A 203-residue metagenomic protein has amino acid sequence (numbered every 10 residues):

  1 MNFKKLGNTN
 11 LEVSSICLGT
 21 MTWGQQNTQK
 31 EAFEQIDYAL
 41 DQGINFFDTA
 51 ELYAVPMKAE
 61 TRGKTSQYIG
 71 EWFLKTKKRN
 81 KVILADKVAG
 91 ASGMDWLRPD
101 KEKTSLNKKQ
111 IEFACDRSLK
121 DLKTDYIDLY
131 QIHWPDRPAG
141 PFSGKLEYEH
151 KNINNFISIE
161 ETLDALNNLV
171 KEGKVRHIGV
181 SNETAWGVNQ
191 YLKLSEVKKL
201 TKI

Functional and structural regions predicted by a protein language model:
M1-V88, E112, D125, K171: N-terminal binding-site loop/beta-alpha segment at the start of enzyme catalytic domains that lines or forms
N27, G93-D95: Intrinsically disordered, low-complexity acidic/polar segments
L52-A54, A89-G93, D136-A139: Conserved radical SAM core fold
K75, G90, L194-V197: A short linear boundary/processing microfeature
D95-I203: Glycine/proline-rich, positively charged, aromatic-decorated active-site loop/lid region on the catalytic face
